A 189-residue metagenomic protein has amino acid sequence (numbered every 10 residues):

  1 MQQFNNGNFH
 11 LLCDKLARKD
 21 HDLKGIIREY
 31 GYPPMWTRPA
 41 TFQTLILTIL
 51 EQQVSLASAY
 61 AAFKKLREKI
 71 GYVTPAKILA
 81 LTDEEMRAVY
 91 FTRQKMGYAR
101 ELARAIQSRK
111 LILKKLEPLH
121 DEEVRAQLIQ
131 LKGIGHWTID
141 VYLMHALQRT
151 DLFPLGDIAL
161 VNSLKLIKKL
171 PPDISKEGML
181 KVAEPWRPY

Functional and structural regions predicted by a protein language model:
M1-R38: Intrinsically disordered, low-complexity, charged terminal extensions of DNA damage-control enzymes
D22, I26, V54-S55, A59-Q130 (+1 more regions): Alpha-helical ds-nucleic-acid-binding substructure associated with the helix-hairpin-helix region of base-excision DNA
R38, F42, I46, S55-A59 (+2 more regions): Hydrophobic (often cysteine-bearing) scaffold residues that line and stabilize catalytic clefts of nucleotide/cofactor
E85-R87, I167-L170: Substrate-binding clefts and substrate-entry loops adjacent to catalytic sites of polymer-processing enzymes acting on
H120-K165: Catalytic DNA-binding helix-loop module of base-excision-repair DNA glycosylases/AP lyases
K169-Y189: A basic, often C-terminal nucleic-acid-binding module that engages the phosphate backbone, implemented in DNA
